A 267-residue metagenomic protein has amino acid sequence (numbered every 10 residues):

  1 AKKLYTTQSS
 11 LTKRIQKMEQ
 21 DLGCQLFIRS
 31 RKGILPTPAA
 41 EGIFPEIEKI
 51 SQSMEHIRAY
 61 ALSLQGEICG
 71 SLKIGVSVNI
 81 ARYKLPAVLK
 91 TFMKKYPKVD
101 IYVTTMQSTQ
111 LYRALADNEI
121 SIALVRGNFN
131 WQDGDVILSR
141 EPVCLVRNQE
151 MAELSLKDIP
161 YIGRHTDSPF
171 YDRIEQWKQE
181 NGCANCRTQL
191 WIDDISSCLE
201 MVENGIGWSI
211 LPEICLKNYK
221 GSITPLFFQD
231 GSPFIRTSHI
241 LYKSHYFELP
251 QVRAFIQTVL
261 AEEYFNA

Functional and structural regions predicted by a protein language model:
K17-P36: A short LG(V/I)-centered, amphipathic sequence patch enriched for acidic residue(s) preceding the LG motif
D21-L22, I43-Q65: Alpha-helical linker/hinge and terminal dimerization helices associated with HTH transcriptional regulators
C69-N130, W191-I192: Central regulatory/effector-binding core of bacterial HTH transcription factors
G75, V143, E150-D172: Short loop->beta-strand "edge-of-pocket" segments that line small-molecule binding or catalytic clefts across diverse
Q107-Q110, A116, R126, C183-F227: Hydrophobic hinge/microswitch elements
G134-C144, E213, G221-T237: Short beta-strand->loop
P160-C183, E248-L249, I256: Secondary-structure junction motif
L226-A267: A late-sequence structural motif
